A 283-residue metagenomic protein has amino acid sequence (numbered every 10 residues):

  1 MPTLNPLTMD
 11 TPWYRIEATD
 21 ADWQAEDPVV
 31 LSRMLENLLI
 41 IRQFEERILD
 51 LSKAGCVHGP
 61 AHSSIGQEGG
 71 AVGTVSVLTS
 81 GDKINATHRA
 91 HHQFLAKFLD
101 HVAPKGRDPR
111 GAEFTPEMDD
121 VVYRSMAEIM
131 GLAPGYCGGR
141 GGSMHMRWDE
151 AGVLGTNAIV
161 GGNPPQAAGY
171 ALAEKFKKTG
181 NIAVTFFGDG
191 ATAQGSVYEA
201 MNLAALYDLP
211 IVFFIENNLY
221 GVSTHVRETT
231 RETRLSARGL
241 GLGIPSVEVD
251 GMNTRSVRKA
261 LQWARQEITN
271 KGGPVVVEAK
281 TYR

Functional and structural regions predicted by a protein language model:
M1-D100: N-terminal amphipathic, basic-rich helices that act as targeting or association modules
R42-E45, S52, L78, D82 (+4 more regions): Structural signal for hydrophobic packing residues in well-ordered secondary-structure cores of soluble enzyme domains
E45-E46, E68, E199, E216 (+1 more regions): Acidic-residue sensor for enzyme active/binding pockets
C56-Y207, H225-R231, S236, G241-G243: Cofactor-binding active-site loop characterized by glycine-rich and histidine/acidic residues
N85, V184, V212-F214, V276: Structural detector of well-ordered beta-strand residues that form the stable sheet scaffold of enzyme domains
L209-P210, G272: Loop/turn elements at helix/coil->beta-strand transitions in domains of secreted/extracellular proteins
I215-R283: Thiamine diphosphate
